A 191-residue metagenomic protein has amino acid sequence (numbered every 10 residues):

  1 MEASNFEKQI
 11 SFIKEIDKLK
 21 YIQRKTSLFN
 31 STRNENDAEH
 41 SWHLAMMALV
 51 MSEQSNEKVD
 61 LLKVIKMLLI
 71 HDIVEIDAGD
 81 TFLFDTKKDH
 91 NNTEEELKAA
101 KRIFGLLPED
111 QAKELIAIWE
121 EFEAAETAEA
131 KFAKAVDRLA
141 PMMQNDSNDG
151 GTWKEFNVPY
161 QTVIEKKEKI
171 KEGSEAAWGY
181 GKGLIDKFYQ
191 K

Functional and structural regions predicted by a protein language model:
M1-K191: Alpha-helical, largely C-terminal catalytic domains that coordinate divalent metal ions via clustered Asp/Glu/His
